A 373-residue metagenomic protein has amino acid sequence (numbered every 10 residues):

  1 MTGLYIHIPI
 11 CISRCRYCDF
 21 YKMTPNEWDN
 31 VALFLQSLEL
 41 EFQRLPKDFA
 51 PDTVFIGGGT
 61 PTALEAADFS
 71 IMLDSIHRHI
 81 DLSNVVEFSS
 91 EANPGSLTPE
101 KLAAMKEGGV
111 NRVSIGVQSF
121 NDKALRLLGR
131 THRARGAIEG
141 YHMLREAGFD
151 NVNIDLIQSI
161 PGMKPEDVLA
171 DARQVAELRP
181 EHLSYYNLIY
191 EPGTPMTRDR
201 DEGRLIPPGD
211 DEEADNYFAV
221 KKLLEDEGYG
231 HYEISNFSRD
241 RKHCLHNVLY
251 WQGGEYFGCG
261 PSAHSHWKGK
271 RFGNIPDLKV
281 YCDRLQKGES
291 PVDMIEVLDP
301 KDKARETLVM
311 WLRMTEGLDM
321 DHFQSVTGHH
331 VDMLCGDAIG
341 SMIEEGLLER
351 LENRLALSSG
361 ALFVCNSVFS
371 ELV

Functional and structural regions predicted by a protein language model:
M1-G3, K22-L45, F49-H329: C-terminal scaffold of the Radical SAM
L4-I8: Short active-site neighborhood of thiol/selenol oxidoreductases, capturing the structured segment around
P9-K22: Local cysteine-cluster metal-coordination motifs and their immediate loop/turn environment, predominantly Fe-S cluster
E100, E212, G336-D337, F363: Auxiliary N-terminal substrate/complex-recognition segments of SAM-dependent methyltransferases
H329-S341: Short amphipathic alpha-helical interaction segments
I343-N353: A short, conserved structural fragment
R354-S358: Minor-groove-contacting beta-hairpin "wing" of winged helix-turn-helix DNA-binding domains
L362-V373: Short, amphipathic alpha-helical interaction segments positioned at domain boundaries
